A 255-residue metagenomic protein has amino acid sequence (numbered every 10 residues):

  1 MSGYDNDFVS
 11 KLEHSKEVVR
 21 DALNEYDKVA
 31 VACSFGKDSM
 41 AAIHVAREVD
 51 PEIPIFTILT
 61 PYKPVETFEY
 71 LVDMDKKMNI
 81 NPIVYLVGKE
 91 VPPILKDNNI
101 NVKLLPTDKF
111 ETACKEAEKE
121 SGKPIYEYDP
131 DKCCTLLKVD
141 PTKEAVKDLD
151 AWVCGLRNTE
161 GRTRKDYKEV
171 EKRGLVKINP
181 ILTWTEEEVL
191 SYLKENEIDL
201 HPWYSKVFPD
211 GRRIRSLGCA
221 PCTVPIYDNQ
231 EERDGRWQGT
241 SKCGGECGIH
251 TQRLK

Functional and structural regions predicted by a protein language model:
M1-K255: Nucleotide-activated chemistry modules centered on ATP-dependent adenylation/adenylyltransferase
